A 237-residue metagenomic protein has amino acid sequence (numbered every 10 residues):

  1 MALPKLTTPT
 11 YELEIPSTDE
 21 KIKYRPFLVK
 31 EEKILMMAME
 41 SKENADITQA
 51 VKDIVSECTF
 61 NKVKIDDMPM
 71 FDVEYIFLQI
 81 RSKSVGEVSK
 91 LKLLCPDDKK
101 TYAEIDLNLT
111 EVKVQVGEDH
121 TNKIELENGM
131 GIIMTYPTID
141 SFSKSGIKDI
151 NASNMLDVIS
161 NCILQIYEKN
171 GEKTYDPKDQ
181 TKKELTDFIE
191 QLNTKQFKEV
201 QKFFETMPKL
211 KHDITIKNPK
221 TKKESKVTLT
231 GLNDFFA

Functional and structural regions predicted by a protein language model:
M1-A237: Long C-terminal interaction/binding lobes of large macromolecular proteins
